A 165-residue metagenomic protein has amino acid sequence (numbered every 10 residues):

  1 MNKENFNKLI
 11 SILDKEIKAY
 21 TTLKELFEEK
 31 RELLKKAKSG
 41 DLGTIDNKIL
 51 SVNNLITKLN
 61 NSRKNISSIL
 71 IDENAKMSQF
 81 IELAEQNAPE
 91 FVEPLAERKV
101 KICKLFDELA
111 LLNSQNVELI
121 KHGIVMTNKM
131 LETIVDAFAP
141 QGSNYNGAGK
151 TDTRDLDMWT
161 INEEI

Functional and structural regions predicted by a protein language model:
M1-A84: Extended, charge-rich alpha-helical scaffolding segments
I81-I165: Short terminal interaction segments
